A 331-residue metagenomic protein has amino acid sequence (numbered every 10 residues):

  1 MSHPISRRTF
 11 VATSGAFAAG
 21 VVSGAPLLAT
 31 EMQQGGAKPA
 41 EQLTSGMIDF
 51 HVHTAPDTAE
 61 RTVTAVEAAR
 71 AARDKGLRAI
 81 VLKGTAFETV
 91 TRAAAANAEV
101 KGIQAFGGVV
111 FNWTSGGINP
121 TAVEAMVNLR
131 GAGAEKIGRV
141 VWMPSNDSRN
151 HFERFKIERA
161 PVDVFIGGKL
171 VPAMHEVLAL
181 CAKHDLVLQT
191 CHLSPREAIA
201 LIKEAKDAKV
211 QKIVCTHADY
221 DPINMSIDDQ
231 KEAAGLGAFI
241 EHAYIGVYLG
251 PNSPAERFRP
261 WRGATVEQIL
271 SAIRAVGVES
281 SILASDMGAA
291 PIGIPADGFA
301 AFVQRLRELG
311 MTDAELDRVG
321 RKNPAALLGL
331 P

Functional and structural regions predicted by a protein language model:
S2-H3, T9-T30: N-terminal export signals
V11, M32-I103: An N-terminally biased module of ancient metal coordination in phosphate/nucleic-acid-related enzymes
V11-G20, A296-P331: Mid-to-C-terminal alpha-helical segments outside catalytic/metal-binding sites
S14, K38-E41, A65-R70, V90-A94 (+5 more regions): Histidine/acidic residue-rich metal-binding segments in metalloenzymes
A40-T44, V100-P120, G138-F152: Metal-cofactor-binding active-site regions of metalloenzymes
I48-V52, I80-L82, F106-V109, V141-M143 (+4 more regions): Hydrophobic faces of well-ordered beta-strands that scaffold small-molecule active sites in alpha/beta enzyme cores
F50-A59, N146-D147, E153-K169: Glycine-rich phosphate-binding "P-loop"
A243, V278-P295: Short acidic/histidine-rich active-site segments
